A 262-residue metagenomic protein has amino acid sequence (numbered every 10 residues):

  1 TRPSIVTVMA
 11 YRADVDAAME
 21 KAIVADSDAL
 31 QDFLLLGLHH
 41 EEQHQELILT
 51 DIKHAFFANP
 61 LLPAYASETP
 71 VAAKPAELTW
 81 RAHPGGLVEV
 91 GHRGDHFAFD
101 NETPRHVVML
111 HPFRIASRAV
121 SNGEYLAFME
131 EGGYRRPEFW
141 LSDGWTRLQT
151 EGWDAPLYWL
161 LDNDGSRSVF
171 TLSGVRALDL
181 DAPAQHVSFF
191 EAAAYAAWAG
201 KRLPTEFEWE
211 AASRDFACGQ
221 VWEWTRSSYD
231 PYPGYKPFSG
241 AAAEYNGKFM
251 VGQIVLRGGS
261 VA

Functional and structural regions predicted by a protein language model:
T1-E208: Extended beta-strand/loop cores of jelly-roll/beta-sandwich
T103-H106, E130-W153, A217-A262: Surface-exposed recognition segments
